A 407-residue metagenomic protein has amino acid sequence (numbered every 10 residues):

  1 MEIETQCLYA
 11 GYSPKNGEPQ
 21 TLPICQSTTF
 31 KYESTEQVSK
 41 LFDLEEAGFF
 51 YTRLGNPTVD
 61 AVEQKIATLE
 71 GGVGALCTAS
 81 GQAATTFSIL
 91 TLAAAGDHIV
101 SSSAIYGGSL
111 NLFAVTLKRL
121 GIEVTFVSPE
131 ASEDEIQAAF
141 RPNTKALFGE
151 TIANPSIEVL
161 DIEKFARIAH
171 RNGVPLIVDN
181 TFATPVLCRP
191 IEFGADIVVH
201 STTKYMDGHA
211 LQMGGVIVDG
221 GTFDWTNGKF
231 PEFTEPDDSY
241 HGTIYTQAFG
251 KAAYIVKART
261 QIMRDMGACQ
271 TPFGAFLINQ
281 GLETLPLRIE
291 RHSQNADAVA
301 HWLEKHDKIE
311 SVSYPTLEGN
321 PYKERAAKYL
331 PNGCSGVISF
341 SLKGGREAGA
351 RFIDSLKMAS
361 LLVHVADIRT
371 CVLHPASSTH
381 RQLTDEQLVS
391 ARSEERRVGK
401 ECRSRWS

Functional and structural regions predicted by a protein language model:
M1-N56, Q64-K65, R397: N-terminal "arm"/small-domain region of PLP-dependent enzymes with the aminotransferase-like
C7-N16, A75-K305: Conserved PLP-enzyme active-site core in the AAT-like
S34-T86, G108-T116: Conserved N-terminal alpha-helix of the aminotransferase class I/II PLP-enzyme fold
L277-L287, G336-K343, R403: Short, well-ordered beta-strand elements within core beta-sheets of diverse protein domains
I289, D297, E304, K308-E395: Conserved C-terminal alpha-helix-loop-beta "cap" of PLP-dependent enzymes that closes/shapes the active-site mouth
R396-C402: Conserved small/polar residues in nucleotide/adenosyl-binding loops
